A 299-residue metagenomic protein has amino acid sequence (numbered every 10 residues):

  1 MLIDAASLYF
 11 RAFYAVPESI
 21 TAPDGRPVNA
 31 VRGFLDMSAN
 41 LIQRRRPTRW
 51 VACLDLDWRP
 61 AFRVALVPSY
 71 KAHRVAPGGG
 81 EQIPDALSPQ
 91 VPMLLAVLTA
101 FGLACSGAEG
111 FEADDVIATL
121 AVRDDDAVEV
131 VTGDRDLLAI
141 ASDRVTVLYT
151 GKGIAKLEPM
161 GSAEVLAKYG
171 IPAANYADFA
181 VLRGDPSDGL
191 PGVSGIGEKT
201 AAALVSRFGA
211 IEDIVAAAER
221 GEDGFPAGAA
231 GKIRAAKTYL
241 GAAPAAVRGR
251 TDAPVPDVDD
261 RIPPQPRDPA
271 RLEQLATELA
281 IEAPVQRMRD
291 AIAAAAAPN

Functional and structural regions predicted by a protein language model:
M1-V131, R135-K156, G161, G241-P256: Noncatalytic, basic helical substrate-engagement surface that gates or grips nucleic-acid strands
R46-V51, L103, R144, P159-N299: Non-catalytic nucleic-acid-binding/docking modules located in mid-to-C-terminal regions of nucleic-acid enzymes
